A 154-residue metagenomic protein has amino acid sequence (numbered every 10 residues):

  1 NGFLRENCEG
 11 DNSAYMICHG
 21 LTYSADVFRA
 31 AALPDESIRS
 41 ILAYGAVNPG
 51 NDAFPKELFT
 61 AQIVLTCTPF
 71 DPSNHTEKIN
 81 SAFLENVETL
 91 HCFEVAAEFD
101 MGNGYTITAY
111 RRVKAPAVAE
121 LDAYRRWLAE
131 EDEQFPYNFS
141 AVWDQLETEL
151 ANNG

Functional and structural regions predicted by a protein language model:
N1-G154: C-terminal luminal/periplasmic domains and tails of membrane-associated envelope-modifying transferases
